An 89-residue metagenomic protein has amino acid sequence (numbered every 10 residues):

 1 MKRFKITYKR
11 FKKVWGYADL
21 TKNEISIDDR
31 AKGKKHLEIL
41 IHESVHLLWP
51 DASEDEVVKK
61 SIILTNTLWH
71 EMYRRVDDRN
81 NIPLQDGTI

Functional and structural regions predicted by a protein language model:
M1-K35, W49-I89: Metalloprotease/metallohydrolase-associated module, dominated by Zn2+-dependent proteases
E38-L47: Active-site recognition of the HExxH zinc-binding catalytic motif
